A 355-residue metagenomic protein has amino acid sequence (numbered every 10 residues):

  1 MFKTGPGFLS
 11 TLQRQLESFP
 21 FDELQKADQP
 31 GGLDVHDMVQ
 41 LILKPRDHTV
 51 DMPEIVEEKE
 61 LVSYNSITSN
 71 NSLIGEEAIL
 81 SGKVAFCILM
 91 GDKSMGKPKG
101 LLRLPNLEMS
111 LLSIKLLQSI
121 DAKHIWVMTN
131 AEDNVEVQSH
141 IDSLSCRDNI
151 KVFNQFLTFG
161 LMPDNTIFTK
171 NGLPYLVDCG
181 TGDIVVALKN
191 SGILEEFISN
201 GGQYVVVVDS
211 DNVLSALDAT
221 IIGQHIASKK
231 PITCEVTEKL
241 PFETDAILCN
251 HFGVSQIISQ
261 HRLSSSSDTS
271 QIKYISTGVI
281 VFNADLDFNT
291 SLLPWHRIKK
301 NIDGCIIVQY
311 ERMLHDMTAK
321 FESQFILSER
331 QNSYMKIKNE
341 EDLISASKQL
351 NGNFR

Functional and structural regions predicted by a protein language model:
F2-I150, F159-L161, F168-T181, V185 (+6 more regions): N-terminal glycine-rich phosphate-binding loop and ensuing alpha1 helix
N130, N154-T166, K239-A246: Short, conserved secondary-structure transition motifs
I150-V152, F325: Generic structural signal for residues in well-ordered beta-strands
L188: Adenylate-forming
F197, G201-V206, L214-D218, G223-R355: Catalytic core of tubulin tyrosine ligase-like
S210: Short acidic donor-binding/metal-coordinating loop in glycosyltransferase active sites
